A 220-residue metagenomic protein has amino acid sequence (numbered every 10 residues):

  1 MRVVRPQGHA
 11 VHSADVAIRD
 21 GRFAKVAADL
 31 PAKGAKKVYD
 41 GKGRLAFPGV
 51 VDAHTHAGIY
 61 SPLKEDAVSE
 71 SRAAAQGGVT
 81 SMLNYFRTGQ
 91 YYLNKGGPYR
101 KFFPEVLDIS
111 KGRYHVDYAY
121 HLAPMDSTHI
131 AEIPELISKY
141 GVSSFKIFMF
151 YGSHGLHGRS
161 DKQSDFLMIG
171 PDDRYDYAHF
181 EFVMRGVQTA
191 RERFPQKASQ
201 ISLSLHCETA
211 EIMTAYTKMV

Functional and structural regions predicted by a protein language model:
M1, G21, G43, H54 (+5 more regions): Divalent metal-coordination and catalytic microenvironments
M1-F47: Histidine-rich, glycine-flanked metal-binding segment
V4, N84, A119-L122: Short catalytic-loop micro-motif centered on adjacent basic/acidic residues
R5, F86, M149-G152: Residues that line or immediately flank small-molecule/substrate-binding pockets and catalytic motifs
A35-K36, T80, S143: Conserved acidic residues
K37, G49-V51, L203: Residue-level marker for buried hydrophobic side chains located in beta-strands that build the well-ordered beta-sheet
G41-R113: Metal-associated gating/positioning segment near the N- to mid-region
G96-F103, K111-V220: Histidine/acidic-residue-rich, glycine-tolerant segments that coordinate divalent metal ions
